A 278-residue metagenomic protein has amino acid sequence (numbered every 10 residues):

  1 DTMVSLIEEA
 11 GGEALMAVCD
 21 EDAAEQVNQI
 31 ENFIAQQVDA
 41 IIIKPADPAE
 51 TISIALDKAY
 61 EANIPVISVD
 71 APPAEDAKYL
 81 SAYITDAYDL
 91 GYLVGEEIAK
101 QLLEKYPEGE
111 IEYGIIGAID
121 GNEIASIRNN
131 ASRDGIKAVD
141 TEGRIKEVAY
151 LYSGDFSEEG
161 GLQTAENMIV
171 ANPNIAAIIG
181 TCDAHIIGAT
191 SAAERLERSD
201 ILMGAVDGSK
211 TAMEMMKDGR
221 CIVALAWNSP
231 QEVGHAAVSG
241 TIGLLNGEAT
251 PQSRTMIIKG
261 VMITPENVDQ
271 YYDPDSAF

Functional and structural regions predicted by a protein language model:
D1-F278: A residue-level marker of the well-folded mature domains of exported/periplasmic proteins
